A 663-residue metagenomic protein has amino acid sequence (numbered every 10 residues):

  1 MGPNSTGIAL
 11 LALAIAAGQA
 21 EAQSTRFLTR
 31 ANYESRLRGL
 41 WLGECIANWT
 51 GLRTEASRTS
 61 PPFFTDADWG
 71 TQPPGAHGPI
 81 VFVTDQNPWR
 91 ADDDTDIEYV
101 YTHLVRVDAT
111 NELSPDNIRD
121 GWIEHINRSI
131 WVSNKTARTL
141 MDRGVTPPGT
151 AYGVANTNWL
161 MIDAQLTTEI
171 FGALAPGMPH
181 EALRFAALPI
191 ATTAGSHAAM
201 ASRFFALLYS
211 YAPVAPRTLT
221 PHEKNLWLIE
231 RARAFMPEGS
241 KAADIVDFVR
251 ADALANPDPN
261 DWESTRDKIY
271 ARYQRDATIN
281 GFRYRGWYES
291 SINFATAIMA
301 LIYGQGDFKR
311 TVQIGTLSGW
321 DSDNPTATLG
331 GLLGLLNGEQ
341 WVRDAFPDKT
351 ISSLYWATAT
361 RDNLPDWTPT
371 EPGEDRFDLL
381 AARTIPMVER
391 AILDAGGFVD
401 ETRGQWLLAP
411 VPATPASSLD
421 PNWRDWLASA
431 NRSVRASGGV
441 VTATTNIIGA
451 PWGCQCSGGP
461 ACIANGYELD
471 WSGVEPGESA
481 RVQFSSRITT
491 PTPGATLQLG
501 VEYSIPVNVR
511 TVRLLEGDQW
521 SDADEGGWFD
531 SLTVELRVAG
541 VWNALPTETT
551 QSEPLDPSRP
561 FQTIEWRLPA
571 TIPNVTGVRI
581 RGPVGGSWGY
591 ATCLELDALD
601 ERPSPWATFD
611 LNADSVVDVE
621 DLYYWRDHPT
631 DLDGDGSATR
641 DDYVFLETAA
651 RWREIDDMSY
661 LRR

Functional and structural regions predicted by a protein language model:
F27-L28, G149-W159, T168-M178, A187-T192 (+2 more regions): Accessory "access/gating" subregions that flank catalytic or transport cores
I46, T50, S57, P61-T71 (+4 more regions): Catalytic phosphate/nucleotide-handling subdomain of diverse soluble enzymes
L52-P88, T95-Y99, P115-W122, I126-I130: Active-site-surrounding "flap" and adjacent substrate/cofactor-binding loops of secreted or lumenal enzymes, prototyped
V107-D163: Extracytoplasmic mature domains of secreted/periplasmic and thylakoid-lumen proteins
A428-G473: Predominantly extracellular/luminal regions of secreted and cell-surface proteins, especially disulfide-bonded
A461, N465-A480, W606, D610-D618 (+1 more regions): Acidic, glycine-anchored loop motifs typical of Ca2+
D470-P546, P560-P605: Aromatic, loop-rich ligand-recognition surfaces of beta-strand-rich domains
L611-R663: Alpha-helical segments with a strong preference for the paired helices of cellulosomal dockerin domains
